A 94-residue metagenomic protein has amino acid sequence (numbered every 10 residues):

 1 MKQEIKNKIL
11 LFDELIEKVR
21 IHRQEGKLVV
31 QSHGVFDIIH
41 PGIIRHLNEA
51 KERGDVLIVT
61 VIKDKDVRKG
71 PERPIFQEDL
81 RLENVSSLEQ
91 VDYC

Functional and structural regions predicted by a protein language model:
M1-C94: Nucleotidyltransferase catalytic core that binds NTPs
